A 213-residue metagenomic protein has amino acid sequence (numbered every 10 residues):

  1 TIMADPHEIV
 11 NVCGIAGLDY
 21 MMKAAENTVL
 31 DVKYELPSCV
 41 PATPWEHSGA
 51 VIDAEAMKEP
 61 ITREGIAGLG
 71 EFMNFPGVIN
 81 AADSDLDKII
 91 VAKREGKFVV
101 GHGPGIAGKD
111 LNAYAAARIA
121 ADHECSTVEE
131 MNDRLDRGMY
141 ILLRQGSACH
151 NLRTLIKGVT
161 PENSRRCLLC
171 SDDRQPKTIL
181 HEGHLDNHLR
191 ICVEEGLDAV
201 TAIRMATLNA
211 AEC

Functional and structural regions predicted by a protein language model:
T1-G96: Divalent-metal coordination cores built from histidine and acidic residues
I2-A4, V32-L36, A67-E71, V99-G101 (+3 more regions): Hydrophobic faces of well-ordered beta-strands that scaffold small-molecule active sites in alpha/beta enzyme cores
G14-G17, T43-G49, N80-S84, D110-Y114 (+3 more regions): Short acidic, glycine/serine/threonine-rich loops at helix termini
D19-K23, N27, E55-E59, S84-R94 (+7 more regions): Alpha-helical scaffolding segments of alpha/beta enzyme cores, especially the outer helices of TIM-barrel or partial
A54-G68, Y114-D133, S164-L168, L197-D198: Structural recognition of alpha->loop->beta junctions
E71-E129, Q145-C149: Divalent metal-binding pocket/active-site signature
H102-I106, H123-E124, L142-A148, N163-G183: Short acidic/histidine-rich active-site segments
G158-C213: His/Asp/Glu-enriched, well-ordered alpha-helical/loop segment that forms or immediately abuts the divalent-metal
